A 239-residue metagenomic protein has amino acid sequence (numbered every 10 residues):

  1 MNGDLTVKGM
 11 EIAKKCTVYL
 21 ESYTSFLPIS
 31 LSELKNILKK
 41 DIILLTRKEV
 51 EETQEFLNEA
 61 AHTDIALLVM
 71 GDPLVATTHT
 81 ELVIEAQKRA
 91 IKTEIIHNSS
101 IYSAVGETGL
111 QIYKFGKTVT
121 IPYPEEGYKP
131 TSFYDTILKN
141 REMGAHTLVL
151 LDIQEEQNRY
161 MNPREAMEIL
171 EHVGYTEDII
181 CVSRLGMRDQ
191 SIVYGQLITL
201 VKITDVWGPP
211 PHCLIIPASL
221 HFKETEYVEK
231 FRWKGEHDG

Functional and structural regions predicted by a protein language model:
M1-K92: Class I S-adenosyl-L-methionine
A13, E52-F56, F133, I137 (+2 more regions): Generic hydrophobic alpha-helical segments
T17-V18, D41-I42, D64-L67, E94 (+5 more regions): Structural motif
E21-Y23, L45-R47, M70-D72, S99 (+3 more regions): Fold-independent oxyanion-binding glycine-rich loops and adjacent beta-strand/coil segments at enzyme active sites
Q54-A60, I137-L138, K202-D205: Short amphipathic alpha-helix with an adjacent loop that forms part of the alpha/beta core around
G71-H146: Class I SAM-dependent methyltransferase SAM-binding "motif I" and its flanking Rossmann-like core
K139-G239: A contiguous loop/helix-start segment that scaffolds small-molecule binding in enzyme catalytic cores
